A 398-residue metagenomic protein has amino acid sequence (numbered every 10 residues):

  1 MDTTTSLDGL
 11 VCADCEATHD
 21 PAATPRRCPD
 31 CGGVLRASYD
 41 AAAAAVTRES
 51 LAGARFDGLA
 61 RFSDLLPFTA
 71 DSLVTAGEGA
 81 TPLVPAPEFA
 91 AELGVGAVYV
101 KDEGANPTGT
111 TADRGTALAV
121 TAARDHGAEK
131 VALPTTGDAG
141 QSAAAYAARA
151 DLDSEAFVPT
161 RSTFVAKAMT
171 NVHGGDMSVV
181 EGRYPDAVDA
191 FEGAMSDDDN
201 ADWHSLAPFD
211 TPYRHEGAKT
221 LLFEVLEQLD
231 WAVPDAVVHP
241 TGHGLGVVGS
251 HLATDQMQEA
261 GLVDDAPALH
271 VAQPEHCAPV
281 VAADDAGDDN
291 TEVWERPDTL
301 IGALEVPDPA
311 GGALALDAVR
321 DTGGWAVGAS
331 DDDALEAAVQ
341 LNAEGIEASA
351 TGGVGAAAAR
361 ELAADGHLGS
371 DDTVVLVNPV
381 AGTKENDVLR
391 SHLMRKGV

Functional and structural regions predicted by a protein language model:
D2-V398: PLP-dependent amino-acid enzyme catalytic core
